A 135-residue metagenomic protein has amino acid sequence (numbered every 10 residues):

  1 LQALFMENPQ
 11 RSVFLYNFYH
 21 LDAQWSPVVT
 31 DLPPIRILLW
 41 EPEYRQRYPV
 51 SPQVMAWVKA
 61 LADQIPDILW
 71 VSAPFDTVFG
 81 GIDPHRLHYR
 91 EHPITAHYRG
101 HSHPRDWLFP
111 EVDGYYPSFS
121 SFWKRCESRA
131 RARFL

Functional and structural regions predicted by a protein language model:
L1-L135: Trp/Phe/Arg-rich N-terminal binding region typifying the photolyase-homology
